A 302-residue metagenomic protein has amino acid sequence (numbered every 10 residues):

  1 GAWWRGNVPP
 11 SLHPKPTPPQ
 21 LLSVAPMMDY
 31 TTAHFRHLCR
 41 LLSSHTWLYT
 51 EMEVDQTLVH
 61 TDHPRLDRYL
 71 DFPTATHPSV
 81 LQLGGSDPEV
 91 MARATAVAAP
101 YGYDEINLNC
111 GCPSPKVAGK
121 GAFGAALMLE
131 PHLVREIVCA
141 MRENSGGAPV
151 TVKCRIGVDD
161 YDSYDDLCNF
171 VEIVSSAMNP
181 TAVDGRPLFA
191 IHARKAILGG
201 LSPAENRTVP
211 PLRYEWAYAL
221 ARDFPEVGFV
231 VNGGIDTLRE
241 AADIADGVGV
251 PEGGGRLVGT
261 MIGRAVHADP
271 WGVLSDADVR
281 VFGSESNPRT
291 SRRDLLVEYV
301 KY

Functional and structural regions predicted by a protein language model:
G1-M28, H34, L41, H132 (+6 more regions): Alpha/beta catalytic cores of nucleotide-metabolism and tRNA/nucleoside-modifying enzymes
W3-P16, M27-D104: Glycine-rich, positively charged N-terminal anion/phosphate-binding segment
P18-Q20, Q56-V80, C112-A122, G147-V158: N-terminal small/glycine-rich loop or linker at the start of catalytic domains across soluble metabolic enzymes
L21-T31, H77-V90, A125-M128, C154-L167: Active-site mouth loops of central-metabolism enzymes
P26, T50-M52, L83-G85, C110 (+4 more regions): A cross-domain feature marking catalytic cores of carbohydrate-active enzymes and several ubiquitous metabolic/repair
T50, D104-S114, V183-K195, T260-H267: Non-cysteine beta-strand/loop elements that form the S-adenosyl-L-methionine
E53-V59, P88, C110-A125, A193-L201: Conserved radical SAM core fold
P115-V134, Y164-D165, G199-L212, V281-S286: Glycine-rich tight-turn/loop motif centered on a GG-T
